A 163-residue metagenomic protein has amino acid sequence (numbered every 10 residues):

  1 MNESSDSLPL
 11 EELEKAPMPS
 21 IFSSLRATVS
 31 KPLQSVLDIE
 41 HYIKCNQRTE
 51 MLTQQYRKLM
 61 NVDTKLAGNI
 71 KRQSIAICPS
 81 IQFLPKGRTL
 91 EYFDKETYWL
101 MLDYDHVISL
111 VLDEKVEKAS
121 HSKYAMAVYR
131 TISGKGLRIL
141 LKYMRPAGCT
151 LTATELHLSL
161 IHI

Functional and structural regions predicted by a protein language model:
M1-Y98: DNA replication initiation on ssDNA origins
E96-I108: Acidic di-acidic motifs
L102, S120, M126-L151: Histidine-centered divalent-metal-coordination microenvironment in nucleic-acid enzymes
V107-L110, P146: Short acidic, S/G/P-rich loop/turn micro-motifs used as interaction or catalytic elements
S109-K123: Short amphipathic alpha-helix segments
E155: Mg2+/Mn2+-dependent nuclease catalytic core
I161-I163: Conserved small/polar residues in nucleotide/adenosyl-binding loops
